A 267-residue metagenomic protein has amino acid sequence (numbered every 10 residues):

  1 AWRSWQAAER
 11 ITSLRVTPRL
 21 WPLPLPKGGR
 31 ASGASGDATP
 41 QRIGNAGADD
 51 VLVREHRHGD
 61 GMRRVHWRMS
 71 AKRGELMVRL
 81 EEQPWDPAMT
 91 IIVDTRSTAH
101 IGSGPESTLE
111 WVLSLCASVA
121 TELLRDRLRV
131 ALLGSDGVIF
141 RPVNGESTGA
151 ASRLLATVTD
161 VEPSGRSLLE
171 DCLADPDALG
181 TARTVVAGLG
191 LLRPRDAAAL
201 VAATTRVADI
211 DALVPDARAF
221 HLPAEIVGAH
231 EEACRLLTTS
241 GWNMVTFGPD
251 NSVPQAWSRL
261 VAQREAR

Functional and structural regions predicted by a protein language model:
A1-R141, T184-G188: An amphipathic, basic-hydrophobic helix/alpha-beta surface used to engage anionic, phosphate-rich ligands or surfaces
E9, W111-S114, G149, G228 (+1 more regions): A general alpha-helical scaffold signature found inside nucleotide-binding enzyme cores
D50, D86, T148-S152, H230: Alpha-helix initiation and N-capping motif
V78, G102, P142-E146, A197-A199 (+1 more regions): Short, well-ordered secondary-structure micro-motifs
E81-Q83, E122-L124, G145-G149, A174-L179 (+1 more regions): Short, conserved, surface-exposed binding loops centered on an aromatic residue
I139-D171: Short, charged loop segments at secondary-structure junctions
D160, S164-R267: Von Willebrand factor type A / integrin I
